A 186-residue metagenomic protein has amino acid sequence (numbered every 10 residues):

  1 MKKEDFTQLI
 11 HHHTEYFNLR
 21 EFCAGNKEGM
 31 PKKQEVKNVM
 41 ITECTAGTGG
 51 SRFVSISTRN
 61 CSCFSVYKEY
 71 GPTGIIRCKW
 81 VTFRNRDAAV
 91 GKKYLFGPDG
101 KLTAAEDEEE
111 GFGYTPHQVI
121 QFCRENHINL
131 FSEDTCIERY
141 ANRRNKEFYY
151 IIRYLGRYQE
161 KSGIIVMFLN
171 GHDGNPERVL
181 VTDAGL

Functional and structural regions predicted by a protein language model:
M1-N85, A89-L95, K101-E108, T115-N142 (+3 more regions): Periodic aromatic/glycine/histidine/acidic cluster detector with a strong bias toward beta-strand repeat architectures
